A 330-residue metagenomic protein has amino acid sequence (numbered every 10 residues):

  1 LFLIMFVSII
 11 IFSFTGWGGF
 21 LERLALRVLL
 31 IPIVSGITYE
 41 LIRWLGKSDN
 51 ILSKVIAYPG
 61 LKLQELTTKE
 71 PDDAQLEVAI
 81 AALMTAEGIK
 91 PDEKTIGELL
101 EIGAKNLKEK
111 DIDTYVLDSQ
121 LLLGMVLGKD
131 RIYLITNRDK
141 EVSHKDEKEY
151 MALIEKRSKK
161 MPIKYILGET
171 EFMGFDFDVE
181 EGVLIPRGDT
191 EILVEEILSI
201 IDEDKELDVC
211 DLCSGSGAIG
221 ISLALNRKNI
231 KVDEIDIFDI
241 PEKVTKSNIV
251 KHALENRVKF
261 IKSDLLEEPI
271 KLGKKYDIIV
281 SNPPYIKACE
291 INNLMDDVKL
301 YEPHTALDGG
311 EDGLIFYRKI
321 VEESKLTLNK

Functional and structural regions predicted by a protein language model:
L1, I42-P91: Polar-ligand-bearing catalytic/cofactor-coordination segments of membrane-embedded or membrane-tethered inner-membrane
I4-V28, S35, Y39: Juxtamembrane "helix exit" motif at the C-terminal ends of alpha-helical transmembrane segments in multi-pass membrane
E93-Y150: A short N-terminal interaction module
L122, K160, T190, I219 (+5 more regions): Residue-level signal for inorganic ion chemistry
M125-S199: Conserved AdoMet
D189-N293: Conserved SAM/SAH cofactor-binding pocket of Class I
Y285-I315: Mobile active-site "lid"/loop adjacent to the S-adenosyl-L-methionine
E311-K330: Conserved Class I SAM-dependent methyltransferase catalytic core
